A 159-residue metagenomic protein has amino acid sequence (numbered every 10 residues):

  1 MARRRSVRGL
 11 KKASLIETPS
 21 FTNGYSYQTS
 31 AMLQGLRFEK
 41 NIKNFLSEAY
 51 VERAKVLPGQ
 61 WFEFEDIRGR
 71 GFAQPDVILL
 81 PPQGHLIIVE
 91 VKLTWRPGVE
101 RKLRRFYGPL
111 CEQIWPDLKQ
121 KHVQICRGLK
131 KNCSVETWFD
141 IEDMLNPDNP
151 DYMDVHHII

Functional and structural regions predicted by a protein language model:
M1-V51, K55: Interdomain/boundary linker segments immediately adjacent to catalytic/signaling cores
A2-S14, L118-I159: Domain-level recognition of nuclease-like catalytic cores that cleave nucleotide substrates
G24-A31, F45-E48, E52-Q83: Active-site metal-binding core of divalent-cation-utilizing nuclease and nuclease-like domains
Y27-A31, V99-R101, H156: Short, flexible/disordered intra-domain loops and linkers
G69-F72, W95-R105: Active-site-adjacent loop/helix micro-motif of nuclease/hydrolase catalytic cores
V77-L79, G84-W95, Y107: Conserved catalytic cores of phosphodiester-cleaving nucleases, focusing on short active-site segments
R104-K121: Metal-dependent nuclease catalytic cores in nucleic-acid-processing enzymes, especially RNase H-like/related
